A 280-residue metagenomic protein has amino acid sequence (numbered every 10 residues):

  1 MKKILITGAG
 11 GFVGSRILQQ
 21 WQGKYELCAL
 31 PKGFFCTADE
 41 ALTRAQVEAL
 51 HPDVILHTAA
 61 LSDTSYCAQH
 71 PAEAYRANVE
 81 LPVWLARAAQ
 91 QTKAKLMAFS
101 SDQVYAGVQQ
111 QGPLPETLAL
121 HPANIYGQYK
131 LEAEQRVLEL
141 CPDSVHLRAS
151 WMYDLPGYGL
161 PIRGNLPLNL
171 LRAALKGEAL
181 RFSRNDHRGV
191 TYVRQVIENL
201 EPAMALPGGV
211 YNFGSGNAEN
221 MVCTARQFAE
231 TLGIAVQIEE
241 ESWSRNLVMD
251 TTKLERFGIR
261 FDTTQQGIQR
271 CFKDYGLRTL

Functional and structural regions predicted by a protein language model:
K3-W21: N-terminal Rossmann NAD(P)H-binding glycine-rich loop of SDR-like oxidoreductase domains
R16, I197-L200, A205-N246, T251 (+2 more regions): Mid/C-terminal beta-alpha module of Rossmann-like enzyme folds, strongest in SDR-family dehydrogenases/epimerases
A29-A41: Rossmann-fold cofactor-recognition segment
A38-D39, T43-A77: NAD(P)H-binding glycine-rich loop region in Rossmannoid oxidoreductase-like domains and their noncatalytic homologs
I55, Q69-M97: NAD(P)-cofactor binding segment of oxidoreductase domains
R76, E80-W84, V104-L147, Y153 (+1 more regions): Catalytic helix-loop patch of NAD(P)-dependent Rossmann-fold dehydrogenases
Q135-R188: NAD(P)-dependent short-chain dehydrogenase/reductase
T264-L280: Amphipathic terminal alpha-helices
